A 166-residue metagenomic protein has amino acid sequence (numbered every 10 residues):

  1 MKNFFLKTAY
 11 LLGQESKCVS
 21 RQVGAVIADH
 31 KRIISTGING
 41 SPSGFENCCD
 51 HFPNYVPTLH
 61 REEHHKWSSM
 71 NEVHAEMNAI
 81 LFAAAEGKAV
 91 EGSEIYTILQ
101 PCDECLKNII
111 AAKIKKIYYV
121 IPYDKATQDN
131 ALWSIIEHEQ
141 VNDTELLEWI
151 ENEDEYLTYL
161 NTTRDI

Functional and structural regions predicted by a protein language model:
M1-I166: Zinc-dependent deaminase catalytic domain
